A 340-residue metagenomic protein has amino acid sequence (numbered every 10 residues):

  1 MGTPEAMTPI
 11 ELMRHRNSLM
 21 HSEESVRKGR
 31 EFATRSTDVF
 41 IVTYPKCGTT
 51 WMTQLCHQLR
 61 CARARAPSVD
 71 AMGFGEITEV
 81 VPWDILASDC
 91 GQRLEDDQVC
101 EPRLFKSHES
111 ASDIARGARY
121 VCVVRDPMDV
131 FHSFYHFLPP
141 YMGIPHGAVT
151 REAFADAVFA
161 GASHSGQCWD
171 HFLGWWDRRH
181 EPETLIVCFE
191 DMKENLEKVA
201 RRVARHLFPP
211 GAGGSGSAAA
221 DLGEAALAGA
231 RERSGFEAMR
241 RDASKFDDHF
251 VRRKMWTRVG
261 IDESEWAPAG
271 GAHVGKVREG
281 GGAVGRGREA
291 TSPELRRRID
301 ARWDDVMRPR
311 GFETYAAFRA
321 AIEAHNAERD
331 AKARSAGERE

Functional and structural regions predicted by a protein language model:
M1-D38, T43-P45, G91-Q92, Q98-C100 (+3 more regions): PAPS-dependent sulfotransferases, especially Golgi type II membrane carbohydrate sulfotransferases
I41, H57-G117, L138-V158: PAPS-dependent sulfation machinery
V42-A66, D129-H132, E197, R201: Classical protein tyrosine phosphatase
T53-H57, F131, Y135, A155 (+5 more regions): Non-transmembrane alpha-helical segments in soluble domains of secreted/periplasmic/extracellular proteins
A62, L196-S215: Non-catalytic, well-ordered alpha-helical segments in soluble enzyme domains
R116-R119, H180-T184: Short glycine-/polar-rich loops that comprise or flank the Walker A/P-loop and associated switch/sensor motifs
R119-F134, C188-N195, I299: Conserved phosphate-donor/acceptor-positioning beta-strand/loop module used by diverse small-molecule
